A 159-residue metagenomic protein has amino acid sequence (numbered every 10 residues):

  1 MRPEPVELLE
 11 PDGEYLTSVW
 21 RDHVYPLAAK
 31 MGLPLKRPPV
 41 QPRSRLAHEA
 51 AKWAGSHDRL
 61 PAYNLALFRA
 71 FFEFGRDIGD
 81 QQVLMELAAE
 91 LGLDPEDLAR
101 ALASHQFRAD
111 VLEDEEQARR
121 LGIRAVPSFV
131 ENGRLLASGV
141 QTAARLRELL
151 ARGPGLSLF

Functional and structural regions predicted by a protein language model:
M1-F74, L156: Structural alpha/beta surface segment adjacent to cysteine/selenocysteine redox centers across thiol/disulfide enzymes
K52, A66-F159: C-terminal cap of thioredoxin/glutaredoxin-like
